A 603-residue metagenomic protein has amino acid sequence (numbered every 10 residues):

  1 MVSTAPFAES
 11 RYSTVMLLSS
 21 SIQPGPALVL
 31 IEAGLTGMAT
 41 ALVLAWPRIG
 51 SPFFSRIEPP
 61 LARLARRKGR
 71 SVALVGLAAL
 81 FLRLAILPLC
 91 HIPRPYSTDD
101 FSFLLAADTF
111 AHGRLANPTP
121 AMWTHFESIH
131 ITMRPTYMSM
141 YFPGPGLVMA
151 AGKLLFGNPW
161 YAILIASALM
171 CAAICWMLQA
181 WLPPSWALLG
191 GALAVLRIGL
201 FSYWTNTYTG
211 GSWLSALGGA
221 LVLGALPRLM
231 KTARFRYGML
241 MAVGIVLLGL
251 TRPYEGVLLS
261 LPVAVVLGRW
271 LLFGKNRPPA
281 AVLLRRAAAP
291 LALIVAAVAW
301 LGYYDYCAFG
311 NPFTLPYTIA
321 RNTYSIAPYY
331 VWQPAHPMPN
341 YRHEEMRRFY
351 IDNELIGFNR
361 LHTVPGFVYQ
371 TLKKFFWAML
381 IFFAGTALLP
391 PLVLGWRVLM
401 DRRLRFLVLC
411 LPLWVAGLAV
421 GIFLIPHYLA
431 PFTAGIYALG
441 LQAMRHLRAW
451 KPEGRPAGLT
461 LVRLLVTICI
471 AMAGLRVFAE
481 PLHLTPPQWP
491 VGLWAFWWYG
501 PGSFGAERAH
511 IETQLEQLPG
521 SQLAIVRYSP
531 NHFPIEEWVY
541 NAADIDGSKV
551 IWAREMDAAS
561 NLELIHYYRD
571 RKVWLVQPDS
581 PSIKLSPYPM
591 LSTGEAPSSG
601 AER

Functional and structural regions predicted by a protein language model:
L42-L44, C171, V266-L267, F273 (+1 more regions): Hydrophobic, aromatic-rich transmembrane alpha-helices and their immediate juxtamembrane boundary segments
S71-A73, S260, A264, A288-V295 (+4 more regions): Signature aromatic-anchored transmembrane alpha helix within multi-pass, membrane-resident enzymes that catalyze glycan
F103-L104, G211-S212, T251, V257-L258 (+3 more regions): Hydrophobic/aromatic-rich transmembrane helices and adjacent perimembrane loops
V148, Q179-L182, L214, V222-L240 (+3 more regions): Membrane-interface transmembrane helices that cradle and orient dolichyl/undecaprenyl
A150-A151, M177, G190-V195, A225 (+3 more regions): Membrane-interface alpha helices of multi-pass inner-membrane proteins
N158-L182, A220-V222: Transmembrane-helix motifs of polytopic, lipid-linked glycan transferases
I174-I198, A216-L217, M230-L240, D401-L409: Transmembrane-helix signature of polytopic, membrane-embedded enzymes that assemble or transfer cell-envelope glycans
A225-R228, L258-V298, G302: Perimembrane helix-loop-helix junctions
